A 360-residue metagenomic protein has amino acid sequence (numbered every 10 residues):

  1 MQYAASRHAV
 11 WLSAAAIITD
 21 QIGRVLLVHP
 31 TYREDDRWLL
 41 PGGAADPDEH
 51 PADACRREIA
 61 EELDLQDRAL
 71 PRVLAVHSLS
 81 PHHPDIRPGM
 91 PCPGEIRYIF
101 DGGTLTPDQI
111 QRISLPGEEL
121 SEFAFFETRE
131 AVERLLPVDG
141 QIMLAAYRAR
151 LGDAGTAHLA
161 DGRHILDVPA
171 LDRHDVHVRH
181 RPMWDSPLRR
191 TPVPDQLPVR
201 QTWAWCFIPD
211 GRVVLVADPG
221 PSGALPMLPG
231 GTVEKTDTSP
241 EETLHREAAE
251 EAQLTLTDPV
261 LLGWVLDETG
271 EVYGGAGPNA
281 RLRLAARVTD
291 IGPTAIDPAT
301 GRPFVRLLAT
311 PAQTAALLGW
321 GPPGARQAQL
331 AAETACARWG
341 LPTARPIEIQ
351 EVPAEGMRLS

Functional and structural regions predicted by a protein language model:
M1-I17, T156-W203: Acidic, metal-coordinating catalytic segment for phosphate/diphosphate chemistry, firing primarily on the Nudix
W11, R33, L40, R68-P71 (+6 more regions): Short connector loops at helix/strand junctions that flank enzyme active sites, especially segments positioning acidic
L12-A14, G23, G94-Y98, S121 (+5 more regions): Change "...and in nucleic-acid phosphodiester-cleaving endonucleases..." to "...and in nucleic-acid processing enzymes
I18-T19, G102, F125, C206 (+2 more regions): Conserved hydrophobic "DFG−1" position in protein kinase catalytic cores
D20, R24-E62, F207-E250: Conserved Nudix-box catalytic region and its N-terminal flanking loop in Nudix hydrolases and closely related
D35, S114-R173, D297-S360: Nudix hydrolase/Nudix homology domain
A45-A69, H77-V138, E234-V260, V265-P323: Unchanged
